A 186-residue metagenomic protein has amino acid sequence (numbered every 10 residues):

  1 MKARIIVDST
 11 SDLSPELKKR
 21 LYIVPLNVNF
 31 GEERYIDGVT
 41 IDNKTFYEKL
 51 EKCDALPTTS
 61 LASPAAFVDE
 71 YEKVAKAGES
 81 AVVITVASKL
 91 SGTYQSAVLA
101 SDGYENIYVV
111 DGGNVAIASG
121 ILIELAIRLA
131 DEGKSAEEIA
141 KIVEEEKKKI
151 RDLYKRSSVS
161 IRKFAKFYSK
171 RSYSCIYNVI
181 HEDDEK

Functional and structural regions predicted by a protein language model:
M1-R4, L56-S60, V83-T85, R156 (+1 more regions): Short linear motifs at secondary-structure transitions and domain/linker junctions
A3-R4, S9-K18, Y22-N27, E33 (+2 more regions): Mixed-charge interfacial surface used for oligomerization/domain docking and macromolecular partner engagement
N27-V28, T85: Short, histidine-centered active-site or binding-site loop motifs used for metal coordination, general acid-base
R34-G103: Class I S-adenosyl-L-methionine
S60-L61, D111-N114: Short beta->alpha junction loops
S80-A87, Y108-D111, L125: Short glycine-rich or small-residue beta-strand-to-loop segments that form or flank ligand, phosphate, metal/Fe-S
